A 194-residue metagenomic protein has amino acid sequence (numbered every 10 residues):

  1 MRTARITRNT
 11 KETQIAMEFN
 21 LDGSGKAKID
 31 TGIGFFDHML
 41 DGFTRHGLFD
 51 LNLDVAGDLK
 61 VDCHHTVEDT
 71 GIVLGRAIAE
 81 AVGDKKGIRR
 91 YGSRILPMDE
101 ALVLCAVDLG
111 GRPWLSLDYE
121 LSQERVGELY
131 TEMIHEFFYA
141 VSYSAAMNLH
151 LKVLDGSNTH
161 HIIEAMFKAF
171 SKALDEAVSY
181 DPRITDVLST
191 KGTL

Functional and structural regions predicted by a protein language model:
M1-L194: N-terminal intrinsically disordered, cationic/polar leader segments that include organellar targeting peptides
